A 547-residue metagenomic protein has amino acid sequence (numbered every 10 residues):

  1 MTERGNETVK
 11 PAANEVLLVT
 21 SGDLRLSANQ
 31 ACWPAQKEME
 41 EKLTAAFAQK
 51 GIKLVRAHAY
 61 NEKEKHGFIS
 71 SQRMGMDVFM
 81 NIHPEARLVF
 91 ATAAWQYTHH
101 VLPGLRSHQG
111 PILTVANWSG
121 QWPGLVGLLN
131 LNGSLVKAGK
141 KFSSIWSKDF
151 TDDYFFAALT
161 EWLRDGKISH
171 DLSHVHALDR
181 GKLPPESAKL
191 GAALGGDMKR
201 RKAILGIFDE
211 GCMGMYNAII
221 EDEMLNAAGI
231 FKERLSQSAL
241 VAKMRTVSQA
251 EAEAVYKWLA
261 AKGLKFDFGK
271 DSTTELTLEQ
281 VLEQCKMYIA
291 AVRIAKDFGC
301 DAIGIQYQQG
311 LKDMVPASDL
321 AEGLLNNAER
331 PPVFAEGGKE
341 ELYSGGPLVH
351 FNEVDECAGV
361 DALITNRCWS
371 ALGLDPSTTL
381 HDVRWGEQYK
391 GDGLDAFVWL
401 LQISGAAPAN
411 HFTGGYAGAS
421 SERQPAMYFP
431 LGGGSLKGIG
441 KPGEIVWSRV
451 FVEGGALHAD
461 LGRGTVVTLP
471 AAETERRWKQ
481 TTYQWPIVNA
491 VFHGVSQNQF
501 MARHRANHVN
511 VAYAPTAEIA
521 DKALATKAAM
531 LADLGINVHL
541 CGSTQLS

Functional and structural regions predicted by a protein language model:
T2-I69, N217-F268: N-terminal glycine-rich anion-binding loop in soluble enzyme alpha/beta folds
R4-E7, P11-V16, A28-E38, A93 (+7 more regions): Anaerobic metallocofactor- and corrinoid-dependent redox/one-carbon enzyme cores, especially those from methanogenesis
A12-V16, R25, G51-V55, W122-Q249: Cap/lid and interdomain-hinge subdomains that line or gate substrate/regulatory clefts in soluble alpha/beta enzymes
T20-G22, A91-A94, F208-C212, Y307-Q308 (+1 more regions): Structural motif
R25-S27, K63-H66, Q96-H100, Q121-W122 (+5 more regions): Flexible loop/turn segments at secondary-structure boundaries
S71-A86, L102-R106, I289-D297: Short, well-structured alpha-helical segments in soluble
F90-F156, T160, L342-G346, E356-G359: Active-site histidine-anchored catalytic micro-motif
